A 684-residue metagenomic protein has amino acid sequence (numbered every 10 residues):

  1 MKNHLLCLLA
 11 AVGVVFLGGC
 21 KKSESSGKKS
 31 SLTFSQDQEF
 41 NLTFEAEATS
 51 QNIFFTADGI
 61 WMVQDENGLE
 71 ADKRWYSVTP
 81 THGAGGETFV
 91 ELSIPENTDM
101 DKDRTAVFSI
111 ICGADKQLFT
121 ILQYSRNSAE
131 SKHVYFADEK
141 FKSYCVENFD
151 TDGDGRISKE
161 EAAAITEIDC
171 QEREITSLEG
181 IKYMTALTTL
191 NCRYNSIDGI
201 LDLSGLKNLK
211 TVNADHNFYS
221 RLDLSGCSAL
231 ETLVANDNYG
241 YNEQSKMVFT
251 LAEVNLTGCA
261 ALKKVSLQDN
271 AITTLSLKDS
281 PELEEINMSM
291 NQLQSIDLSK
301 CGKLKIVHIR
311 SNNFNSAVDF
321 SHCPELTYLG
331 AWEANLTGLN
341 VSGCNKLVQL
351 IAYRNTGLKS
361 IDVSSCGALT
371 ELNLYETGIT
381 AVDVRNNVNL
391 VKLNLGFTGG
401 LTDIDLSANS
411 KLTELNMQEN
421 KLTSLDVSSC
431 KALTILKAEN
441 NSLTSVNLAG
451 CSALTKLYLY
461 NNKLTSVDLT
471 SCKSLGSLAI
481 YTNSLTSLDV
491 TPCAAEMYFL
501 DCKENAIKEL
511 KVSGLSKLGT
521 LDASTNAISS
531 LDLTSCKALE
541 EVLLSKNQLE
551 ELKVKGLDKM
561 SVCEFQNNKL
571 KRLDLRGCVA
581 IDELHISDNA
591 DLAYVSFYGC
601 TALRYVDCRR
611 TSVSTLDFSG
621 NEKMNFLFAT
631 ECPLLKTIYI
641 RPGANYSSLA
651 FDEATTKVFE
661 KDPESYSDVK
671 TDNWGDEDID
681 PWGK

Functional and structural regions predicted by a protein language model:
K2-N41, G113-V134, W682: Bacterial Sec-dependent N-terminal signal peptides
G27-L32, T56-E91: Surface-exposed binding patches on compact interaction domains or structured appendages
V90, D101-A114: A short beta-strand micro-motif common to beta-rich folds, especially ectodomain repeats
G153-L201, G205-L206, G240: LRR N-terminal entry segment and analogous cap-like coil->beta motifs
T166-I168, L190-C192, K210-A214, L233-A235 (+27 more regions): Conserved hydrophobic beta-strand positions in leucine-rich repeat
L178-I181, I200-L203, L222-L224, E243 (+23 more regions): Canonical leucine-rich repeat
S619-K684: Leucine-rich solenoid repeat scaffolds
